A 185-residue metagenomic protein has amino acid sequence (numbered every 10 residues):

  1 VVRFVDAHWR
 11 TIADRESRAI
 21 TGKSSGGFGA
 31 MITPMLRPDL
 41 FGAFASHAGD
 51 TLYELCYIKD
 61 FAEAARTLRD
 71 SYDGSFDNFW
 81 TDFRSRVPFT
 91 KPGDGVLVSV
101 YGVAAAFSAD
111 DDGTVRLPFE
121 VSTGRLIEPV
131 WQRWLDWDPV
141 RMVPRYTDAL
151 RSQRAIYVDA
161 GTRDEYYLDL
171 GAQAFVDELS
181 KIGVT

Functional and structural regions predicted by a protein language model:
V2-T185: Non-catalytic cap/lid and distal C-terminal segments of serine-dependent acyl enzymes
